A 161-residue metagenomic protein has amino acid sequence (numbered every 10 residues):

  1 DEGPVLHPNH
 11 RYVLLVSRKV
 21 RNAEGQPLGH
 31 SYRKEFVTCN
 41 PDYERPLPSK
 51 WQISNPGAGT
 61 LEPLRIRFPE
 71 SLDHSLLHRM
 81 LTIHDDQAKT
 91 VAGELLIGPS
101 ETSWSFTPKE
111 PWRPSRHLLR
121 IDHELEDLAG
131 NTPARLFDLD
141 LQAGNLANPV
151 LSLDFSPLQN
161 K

Functional and structural regions predicted by a protein language model:
D1-K161: Acidic, low-complexity Ser/Thr/Gly/Pro-rich repeat segments typical of extracellular/periplasmic and surface-exposed
